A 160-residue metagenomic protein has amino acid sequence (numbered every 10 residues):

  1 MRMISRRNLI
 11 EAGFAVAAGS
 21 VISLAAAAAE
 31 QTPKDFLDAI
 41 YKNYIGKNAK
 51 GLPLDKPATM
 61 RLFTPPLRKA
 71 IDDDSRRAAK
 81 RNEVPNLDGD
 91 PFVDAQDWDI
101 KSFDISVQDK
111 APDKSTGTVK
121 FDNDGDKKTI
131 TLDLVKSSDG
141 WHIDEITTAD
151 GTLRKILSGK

Functional and structural regions predicted by a protein language model:
M3-I4, A18, I22-L54: Short, low-complexity N-terminal intrinsically disordered segments enriched in polar/charged residues
R6-I10: N-terminal export leaders
G13-A17: Sec-dependent signal peptide hydrophobic core
A39, N43-K47, G51, L62-P66 (+4 more regions): Structured segments of extracytoplasmic/periplasmic soluble domains in secreted or envelope-associated proteins
F63-D126: Surface-exposed, charged secondary-structure patches
K110-K114, T118, N123-T131, S137-S138 (+1 more regions): Low-complexity, intrinsically disordered terminal/linker segments enriched in charged and Gly/Pro repeats
